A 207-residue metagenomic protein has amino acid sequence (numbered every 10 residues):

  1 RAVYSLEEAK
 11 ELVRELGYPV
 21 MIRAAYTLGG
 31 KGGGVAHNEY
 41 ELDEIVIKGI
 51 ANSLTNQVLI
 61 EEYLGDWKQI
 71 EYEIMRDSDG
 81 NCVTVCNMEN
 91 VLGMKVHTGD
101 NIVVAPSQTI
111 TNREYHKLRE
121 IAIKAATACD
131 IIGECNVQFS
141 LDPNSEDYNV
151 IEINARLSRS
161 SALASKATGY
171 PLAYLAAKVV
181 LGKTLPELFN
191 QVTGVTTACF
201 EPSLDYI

Functional and structural regions predicted by a protein language model:
R1-G33: A conserved helix-loop-beta module that forms one wall/lid of the active-site cleft in ATP-utilizing catalytic domains
P19, G29-K31, A36-I207: ATP-dependent carboxylate activation and anion-phosphoryl transfer catalytic cores that bind Mg-ATP to form
